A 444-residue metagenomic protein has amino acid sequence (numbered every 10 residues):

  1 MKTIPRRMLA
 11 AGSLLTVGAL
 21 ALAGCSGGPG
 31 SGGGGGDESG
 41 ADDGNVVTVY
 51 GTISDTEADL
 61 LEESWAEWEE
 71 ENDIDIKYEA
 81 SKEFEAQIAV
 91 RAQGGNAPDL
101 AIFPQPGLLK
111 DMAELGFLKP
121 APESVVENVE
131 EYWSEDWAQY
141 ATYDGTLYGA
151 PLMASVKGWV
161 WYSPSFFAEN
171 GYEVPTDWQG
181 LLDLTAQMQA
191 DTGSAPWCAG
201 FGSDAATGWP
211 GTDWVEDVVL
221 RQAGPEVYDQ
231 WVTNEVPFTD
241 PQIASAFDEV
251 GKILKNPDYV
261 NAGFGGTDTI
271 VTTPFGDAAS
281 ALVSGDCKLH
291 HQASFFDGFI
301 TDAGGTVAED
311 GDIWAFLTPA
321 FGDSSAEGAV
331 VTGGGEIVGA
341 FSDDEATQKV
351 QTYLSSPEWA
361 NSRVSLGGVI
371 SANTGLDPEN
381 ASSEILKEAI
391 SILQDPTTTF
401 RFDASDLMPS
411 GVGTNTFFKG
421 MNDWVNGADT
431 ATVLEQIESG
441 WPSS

Functional and structural regions predicted by a protein language model:
K2-K110, S124, S362, T432 (+1 more regions): Conserved N-terminal structural module of periplasmic/extracytoplasmic solute-binding proteins
P106-G158, P210: Hinge/lid segment of periplasmic solute-binding proteins
P122-W133, F201, A205, L220-A246 (+5 more regions): Short, solvent-exposed loop/beta-turn-alpha elements that line the ligand-binding surface or hinge of extracytoplasmic
A150-P151, L182-T239: Extracytoplasmic/periplasmic solute-binding protein
A168, A190-T192, Q394-S444: Conserved C-terminal helix/tail region of periplasmic/extracytoplasmic solute-binding proteins
V232-D268: Glycine-centered hinge/linker elements that transmit conformational signals in sensory and ligand-binding systems
Q292, D302-V369: Extracytoplasmic/periplasmic substrate-recognition and gating elements
V364-N415: Long, aromatic- and glycine/proline-rich binding clefts that accommodate carbohydrate-like moieties
